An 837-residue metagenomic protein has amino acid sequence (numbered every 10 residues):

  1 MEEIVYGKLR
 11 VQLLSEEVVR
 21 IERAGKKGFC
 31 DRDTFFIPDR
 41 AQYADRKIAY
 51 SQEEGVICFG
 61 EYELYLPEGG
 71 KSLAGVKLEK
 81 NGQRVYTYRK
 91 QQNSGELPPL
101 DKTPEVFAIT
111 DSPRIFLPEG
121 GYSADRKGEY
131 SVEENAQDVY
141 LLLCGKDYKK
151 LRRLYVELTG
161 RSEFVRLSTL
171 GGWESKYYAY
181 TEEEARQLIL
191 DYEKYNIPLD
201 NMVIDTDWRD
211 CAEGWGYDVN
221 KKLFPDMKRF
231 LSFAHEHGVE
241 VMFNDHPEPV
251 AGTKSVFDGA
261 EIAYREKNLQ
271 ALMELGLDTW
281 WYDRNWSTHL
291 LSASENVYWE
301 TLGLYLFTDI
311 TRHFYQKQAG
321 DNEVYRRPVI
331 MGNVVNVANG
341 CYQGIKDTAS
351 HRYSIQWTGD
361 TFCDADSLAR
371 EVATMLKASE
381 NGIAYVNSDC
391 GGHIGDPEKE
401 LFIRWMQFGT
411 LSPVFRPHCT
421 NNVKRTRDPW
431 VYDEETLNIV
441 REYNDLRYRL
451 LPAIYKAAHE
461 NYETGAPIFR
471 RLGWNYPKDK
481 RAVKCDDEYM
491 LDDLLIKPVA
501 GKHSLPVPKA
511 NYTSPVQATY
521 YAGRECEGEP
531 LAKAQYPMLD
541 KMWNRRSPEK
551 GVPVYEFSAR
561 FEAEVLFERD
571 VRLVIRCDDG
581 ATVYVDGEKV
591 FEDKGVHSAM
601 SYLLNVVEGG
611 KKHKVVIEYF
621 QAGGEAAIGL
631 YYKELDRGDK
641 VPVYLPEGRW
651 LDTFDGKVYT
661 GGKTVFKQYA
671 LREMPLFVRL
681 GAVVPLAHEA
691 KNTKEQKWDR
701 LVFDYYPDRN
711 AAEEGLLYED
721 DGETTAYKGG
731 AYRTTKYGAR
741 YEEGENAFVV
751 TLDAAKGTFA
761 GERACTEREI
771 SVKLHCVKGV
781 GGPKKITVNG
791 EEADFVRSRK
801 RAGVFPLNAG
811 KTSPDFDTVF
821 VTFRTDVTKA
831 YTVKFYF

Functional and structural regions predicted by a protein language model:
M1-S168, E182-E184, I189-L190, H235 (+13 more regions): N-terminal accessory segment at the very beginning of proteins
K8, V18, L495, E556-E562 (+7 more regions): Intrinsic-disorder/low-complexity, polar/charged segments enriched in Ser/Thr/Lys/Arg/Asp/Glu/Gln
I21-A24, Y521, Y584-D586, Y631-K633 (+3 more regions): Predominantly extracellular/luminal cell-surface or secreted proteins
D33-R46, S547, V585-L604, L651-L671 (+1 more regions): Solvent-exposed beta-strand/loop surfaces of large extracellular or lumenal domains
L64, K77-K509, L635-E673: Catalytic-domain carbohydrate-binding cleft regions of carbohydrate-active enzymes
L505-R572, R576-D636: Extracellular/secretory pathway-exposed regions associated with glycan biology
E568, G610, G662-K663, R824-V833: Solvent-exposed, conformationally flexible loop/turn segments
E568, R576-G580, Y644-G648, V777-G781: Short proline/glycine-enriched turn/loop motifs at strand-loop junctions of beta-rich domains
